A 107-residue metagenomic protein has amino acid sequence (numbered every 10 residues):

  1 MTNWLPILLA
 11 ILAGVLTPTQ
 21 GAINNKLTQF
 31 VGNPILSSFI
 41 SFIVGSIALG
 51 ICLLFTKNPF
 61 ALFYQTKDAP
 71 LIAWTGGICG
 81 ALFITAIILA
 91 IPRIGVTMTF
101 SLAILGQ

Functional and structural regions predicted by a protein language model:
M1, G106-Q107: A generic hydrophobic-segment detector
M1-L12, T19, Q29, I35 (+2 more regions): Membrane-interface interhelical linkers
V15-T19, I47, I78, L105-G106: Hydrophobic/aromatic residues within the transmembrane alpha-helices of Major Facilitator Superfamily
F30-N33, A86-L102: Structural motif at transmembrane-helix junctions in multi-pass transporters
I40, L102-A103: Hydrophobic core positions of alpha-helical segments in small-molecule transporters and transporter systems
G76-I87: Short, solvent-exposed interaction modules
